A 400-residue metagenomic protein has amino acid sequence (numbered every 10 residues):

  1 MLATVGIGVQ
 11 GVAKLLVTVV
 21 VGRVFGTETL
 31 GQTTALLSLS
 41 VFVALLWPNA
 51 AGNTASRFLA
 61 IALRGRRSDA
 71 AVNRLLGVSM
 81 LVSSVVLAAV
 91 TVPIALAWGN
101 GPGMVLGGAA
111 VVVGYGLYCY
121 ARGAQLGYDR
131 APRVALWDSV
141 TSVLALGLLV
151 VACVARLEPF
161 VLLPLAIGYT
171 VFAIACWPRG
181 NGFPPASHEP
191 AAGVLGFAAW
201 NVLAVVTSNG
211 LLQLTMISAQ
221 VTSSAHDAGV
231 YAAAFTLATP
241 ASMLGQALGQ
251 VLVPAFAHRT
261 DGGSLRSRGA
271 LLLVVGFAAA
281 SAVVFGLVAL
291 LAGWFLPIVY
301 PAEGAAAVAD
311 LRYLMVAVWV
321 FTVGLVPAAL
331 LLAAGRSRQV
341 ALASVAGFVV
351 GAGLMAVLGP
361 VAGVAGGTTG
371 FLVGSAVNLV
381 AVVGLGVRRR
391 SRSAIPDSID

Functional and structural regions predicted by a protein language model:
M1-N49, A199-A225, F348, A352 (+3 more regions): Signature of the first transmembrane helix
T27, I94-G108, L290-T322: Interfacial segments at transmembrane-helix termini and the short loops linking adjacent helices
T34, R64-L81, L195, G263-A279 (+2 more regions): Interfacial transmembrane-helix starts/ends
L37-L45, Y231-Q250, V284, L314-F321: Transmembrane helix-bundle signature of multi-pass secondary active exporters and lipid flippases
L45-R64, A234-G262, L332-A333: Helix-loop junctions and terminal segments of transmembrane helices in multi-pass membrane transport/translocation
V105-A109, G114, A135-F183, F348-V350 (+1 more regions): Hydrophobic alpha-helical transmembrane segments
G114-L136, V316-A343: Membrane-interface junctions at transmembrane-helix termini in multi-pass inner-membrane proteins
P132-W137, E158-G210, D261-L265, R390-D400: Interhelical loop/hinge segments that connect adjacent transmembrane helices in multipass membrane
